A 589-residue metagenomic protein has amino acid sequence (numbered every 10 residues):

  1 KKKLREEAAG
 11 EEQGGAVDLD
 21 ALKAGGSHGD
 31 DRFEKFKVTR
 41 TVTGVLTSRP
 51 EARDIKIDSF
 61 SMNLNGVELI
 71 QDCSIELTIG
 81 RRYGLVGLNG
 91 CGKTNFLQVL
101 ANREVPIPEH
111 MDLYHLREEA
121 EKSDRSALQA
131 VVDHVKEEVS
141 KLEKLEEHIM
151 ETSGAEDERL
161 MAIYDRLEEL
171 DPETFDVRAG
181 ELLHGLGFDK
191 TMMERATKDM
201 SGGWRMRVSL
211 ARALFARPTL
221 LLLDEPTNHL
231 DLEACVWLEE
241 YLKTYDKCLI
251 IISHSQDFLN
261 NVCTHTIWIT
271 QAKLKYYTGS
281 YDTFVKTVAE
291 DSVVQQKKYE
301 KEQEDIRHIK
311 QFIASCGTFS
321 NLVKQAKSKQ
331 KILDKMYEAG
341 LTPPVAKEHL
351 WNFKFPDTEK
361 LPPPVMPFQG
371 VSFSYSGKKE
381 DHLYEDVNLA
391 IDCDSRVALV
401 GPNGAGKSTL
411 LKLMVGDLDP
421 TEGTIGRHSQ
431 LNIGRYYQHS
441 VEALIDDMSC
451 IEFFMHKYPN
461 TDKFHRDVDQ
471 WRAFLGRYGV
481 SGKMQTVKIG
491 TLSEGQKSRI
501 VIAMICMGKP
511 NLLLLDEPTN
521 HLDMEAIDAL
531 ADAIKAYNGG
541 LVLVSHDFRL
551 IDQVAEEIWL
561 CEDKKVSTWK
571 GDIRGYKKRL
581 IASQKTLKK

Functional and structural regions predicted by a protein language model:
K1-K297, F353-K589: ABC ATP-binding cassette signature C-motif
N63-G66, F319, A339: Short amphipathic alpha-helical interaction elements and helix-loop-helix interfaces that mediate dimerization
D157, L230-D231, K327-E338: Extended non-transmembrane interhelical loops and adjacent amphipathic helices of multipass membrane proteins
T174, N321-Q325, K335-K347, K589: Proline-centered turn/helix-capping motifs that create local helix->coil transitions or kinks
G180-L186, Q311-S315, K331-A339: Short amphipathic coiled-coil heptad-repeat segments
V293-C316, S320-K331, L350, K354 (+1 more regions): ABC ATPase nucleotide-binding domains
